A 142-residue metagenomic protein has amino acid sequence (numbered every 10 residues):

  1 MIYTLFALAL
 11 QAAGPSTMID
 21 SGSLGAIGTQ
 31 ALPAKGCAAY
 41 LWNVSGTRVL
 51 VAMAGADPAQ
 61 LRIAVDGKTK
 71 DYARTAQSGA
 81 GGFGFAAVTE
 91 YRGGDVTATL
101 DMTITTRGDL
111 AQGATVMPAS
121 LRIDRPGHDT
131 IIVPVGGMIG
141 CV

Functional and structural regions predicted by a protein language model:
M1-I2, E90: N-terminal hydrophobic targeting segments
I2-Q11: Sec-dependent N-terminal signal peptides
A13-V142: Cysteine-centric segments in proteins
